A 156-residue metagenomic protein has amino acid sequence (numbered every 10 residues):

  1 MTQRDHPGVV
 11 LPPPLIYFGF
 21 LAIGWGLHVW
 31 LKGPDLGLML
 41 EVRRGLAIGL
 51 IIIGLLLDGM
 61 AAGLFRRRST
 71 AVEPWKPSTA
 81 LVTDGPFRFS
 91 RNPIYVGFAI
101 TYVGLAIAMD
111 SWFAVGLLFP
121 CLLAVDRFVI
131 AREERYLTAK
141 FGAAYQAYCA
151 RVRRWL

Functional and structural regions predicted by a protein language model:
M1-D84, V96-L156: Membrane-anchoring alpha-helices and their flanking helix-loop junctions
F87: Solvent-exposed interhelical
N92: Extended, alpha-helix-rich binding/interface surfaces that flank or overlap catalytic cores and mediate recognition
